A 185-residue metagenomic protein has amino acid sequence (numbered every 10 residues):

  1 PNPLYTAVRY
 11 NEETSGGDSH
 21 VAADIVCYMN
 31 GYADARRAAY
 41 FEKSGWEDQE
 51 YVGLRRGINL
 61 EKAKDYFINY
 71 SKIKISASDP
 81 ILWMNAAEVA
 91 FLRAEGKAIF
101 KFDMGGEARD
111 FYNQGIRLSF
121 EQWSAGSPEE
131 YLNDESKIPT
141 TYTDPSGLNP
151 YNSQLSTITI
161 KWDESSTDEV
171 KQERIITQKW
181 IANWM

Functional and structural regions predicted by a protein language model:
P1-R93, I99, M104-S165, E169-Q178 (+1 more regions): Hydrophobic-face positions in mid-chain alpha helices that act as interaction patches
